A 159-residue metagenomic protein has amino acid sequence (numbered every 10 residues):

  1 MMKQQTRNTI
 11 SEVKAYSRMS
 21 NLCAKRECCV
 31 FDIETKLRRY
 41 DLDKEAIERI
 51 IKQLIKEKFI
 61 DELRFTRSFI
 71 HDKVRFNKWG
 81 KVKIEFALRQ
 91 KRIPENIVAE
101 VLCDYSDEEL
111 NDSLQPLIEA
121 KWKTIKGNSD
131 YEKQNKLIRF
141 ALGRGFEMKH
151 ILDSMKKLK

Functional and structural regions predicted by a protein language model:
M1-K159: An alpha-helical, amphipathic repeat domain used for nucleic-acid recognition, typified by the mTERF helical solenoid
